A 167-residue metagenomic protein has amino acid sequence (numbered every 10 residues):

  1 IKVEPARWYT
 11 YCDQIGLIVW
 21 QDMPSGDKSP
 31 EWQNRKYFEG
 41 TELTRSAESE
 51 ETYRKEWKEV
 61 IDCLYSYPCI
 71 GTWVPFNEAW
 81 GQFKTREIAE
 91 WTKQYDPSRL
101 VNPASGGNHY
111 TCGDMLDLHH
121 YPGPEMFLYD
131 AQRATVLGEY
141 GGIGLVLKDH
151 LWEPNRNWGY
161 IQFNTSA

Functional and structural regions predicted by a protein language model:
I1-A167: Substrate-binding/catalytic cleft of secreted carbohydrate-active enzymes, primarily glycoside hydrolases
